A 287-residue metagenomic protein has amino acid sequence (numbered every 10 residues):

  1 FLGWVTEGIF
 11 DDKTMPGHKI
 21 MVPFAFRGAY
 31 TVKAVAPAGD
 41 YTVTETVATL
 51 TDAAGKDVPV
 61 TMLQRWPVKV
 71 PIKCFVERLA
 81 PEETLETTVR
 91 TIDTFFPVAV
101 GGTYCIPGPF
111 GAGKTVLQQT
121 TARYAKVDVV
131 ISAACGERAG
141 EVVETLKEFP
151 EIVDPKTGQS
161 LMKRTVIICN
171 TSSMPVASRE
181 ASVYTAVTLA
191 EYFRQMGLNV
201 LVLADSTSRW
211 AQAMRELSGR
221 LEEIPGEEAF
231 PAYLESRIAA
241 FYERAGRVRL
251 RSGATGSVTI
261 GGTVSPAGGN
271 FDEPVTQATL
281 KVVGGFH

Functional and structural regions predicted by a protein language model:
F1, V5, F10, Y30-V32: Conserved hydrophobic positions within beta-strands
G3-W4, T14-A25, T42-T103, P107 (+3 more regions): P-loop NTPase nucleotide-binding/switch module
I9, F26-G28, R138, S206-T207: A generic "binding-loop/recognition-motif" signal
K33-G39: Short histidine-centered loop motifs in beta-beta connectors
T94-P97, G101-H287: P-loop NTPase catalytic core
